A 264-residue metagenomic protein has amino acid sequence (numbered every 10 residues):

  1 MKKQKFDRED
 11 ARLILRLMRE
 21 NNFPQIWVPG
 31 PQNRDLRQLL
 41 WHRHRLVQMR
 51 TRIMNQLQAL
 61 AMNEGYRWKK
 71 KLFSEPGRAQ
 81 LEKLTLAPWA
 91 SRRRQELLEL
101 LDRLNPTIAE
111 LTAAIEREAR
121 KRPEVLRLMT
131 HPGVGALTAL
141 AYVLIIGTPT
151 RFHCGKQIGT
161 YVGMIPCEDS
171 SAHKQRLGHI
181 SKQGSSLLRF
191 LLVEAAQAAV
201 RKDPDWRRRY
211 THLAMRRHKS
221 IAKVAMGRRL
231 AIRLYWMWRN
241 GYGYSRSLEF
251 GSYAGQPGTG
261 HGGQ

Functional and structural regions predicted by a protein language model:
M1-Q25, R34, Q38, G77-K83 (+1 more regions): Short alpha-helix plus adjacent loop in nuclease-associated cores
L15-R19, L40-R43, V47-R50, M54 (+3 more regions): Short, amphipathic alpha-helical segments that act as regulatory/interfacial helices in nucleotide-processing proteins
N21-P24, I53-M54, I108-A109, G147-R151 (+2 more regions): Short helix-capping/linker segments at secondary-structure and domain boundaries
V28-P31, A59-M62, K70-E75, I115 (+4 more regions): Short coil/turn segments at secondary-structure boundaries
L40-R127, Y253-A254: Glycine-rich, often acidic, oxyanion-interacting loops/wings at catalytic, nucleic-acid, or phospho-protein interfaces
R127-T130, A136, L140-S220, A254-Q256 (+1 more regions): Phosphate-backbone recognition surface of nucleic-acid-processing proteins
A214-G263: Basic, amphipathic alpha-helical segments enriched in Lys/Arg and hydrophobic/aromatic residues
